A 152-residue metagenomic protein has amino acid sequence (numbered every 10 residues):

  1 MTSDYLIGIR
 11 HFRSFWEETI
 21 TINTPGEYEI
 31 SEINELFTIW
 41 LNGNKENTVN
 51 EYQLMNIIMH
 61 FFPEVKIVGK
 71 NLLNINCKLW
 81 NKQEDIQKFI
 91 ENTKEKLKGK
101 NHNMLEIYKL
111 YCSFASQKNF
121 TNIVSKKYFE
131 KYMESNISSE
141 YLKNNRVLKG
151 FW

Functional and structural regions predicted by a protein language model:
M1-W152: Feature primarily recognizes SF3-like P-loop helicase cores of small DNA viruses
